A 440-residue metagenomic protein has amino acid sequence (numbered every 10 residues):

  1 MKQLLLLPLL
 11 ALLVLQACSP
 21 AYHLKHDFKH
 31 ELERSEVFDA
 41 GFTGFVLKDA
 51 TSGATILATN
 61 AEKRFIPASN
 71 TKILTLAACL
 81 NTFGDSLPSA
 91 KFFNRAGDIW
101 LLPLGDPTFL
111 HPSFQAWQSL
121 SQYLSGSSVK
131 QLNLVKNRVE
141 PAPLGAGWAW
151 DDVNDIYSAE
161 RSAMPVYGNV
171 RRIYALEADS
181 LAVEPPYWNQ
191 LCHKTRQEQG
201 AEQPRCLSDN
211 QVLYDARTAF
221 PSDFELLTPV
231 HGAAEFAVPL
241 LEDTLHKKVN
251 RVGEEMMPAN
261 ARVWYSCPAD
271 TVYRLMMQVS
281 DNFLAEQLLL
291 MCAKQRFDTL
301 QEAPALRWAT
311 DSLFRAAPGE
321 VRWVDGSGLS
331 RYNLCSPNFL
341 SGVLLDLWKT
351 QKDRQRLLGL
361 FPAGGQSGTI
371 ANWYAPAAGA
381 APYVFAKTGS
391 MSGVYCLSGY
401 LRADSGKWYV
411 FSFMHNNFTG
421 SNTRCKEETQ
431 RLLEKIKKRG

Functional and structural regions predicted by a protein language model:
M1-L4: Positively charged n-region of N-terminal signal peptides that target proteins for export
L7-Q16: Bacterial N-terminal signal peptides
C18-R64, F83-S86, Q122-S128: Beta-lactamase-like hydrolase cores
L32, N81-G319, K435-R439: Conserved serine DD-peptidase/penicillin-binding transpeptidase domain and beta-lactam-recognizing active-site
G53, K72-L76, M164, L241 (+5 more regions): Residue-level preference for non-acidic, small/hydrophobic
I56-A58, W264, L289-G440: Small-residue-rich helix-loop
N60-A61, Q118, L227, D325-G326: N-terminal post-signal-peptidase region of extra-cytosolic proteins
F65-C79: Active/ligand-binding-proximal structured segments within catalytic/core domains that scaffold catalytic residues
